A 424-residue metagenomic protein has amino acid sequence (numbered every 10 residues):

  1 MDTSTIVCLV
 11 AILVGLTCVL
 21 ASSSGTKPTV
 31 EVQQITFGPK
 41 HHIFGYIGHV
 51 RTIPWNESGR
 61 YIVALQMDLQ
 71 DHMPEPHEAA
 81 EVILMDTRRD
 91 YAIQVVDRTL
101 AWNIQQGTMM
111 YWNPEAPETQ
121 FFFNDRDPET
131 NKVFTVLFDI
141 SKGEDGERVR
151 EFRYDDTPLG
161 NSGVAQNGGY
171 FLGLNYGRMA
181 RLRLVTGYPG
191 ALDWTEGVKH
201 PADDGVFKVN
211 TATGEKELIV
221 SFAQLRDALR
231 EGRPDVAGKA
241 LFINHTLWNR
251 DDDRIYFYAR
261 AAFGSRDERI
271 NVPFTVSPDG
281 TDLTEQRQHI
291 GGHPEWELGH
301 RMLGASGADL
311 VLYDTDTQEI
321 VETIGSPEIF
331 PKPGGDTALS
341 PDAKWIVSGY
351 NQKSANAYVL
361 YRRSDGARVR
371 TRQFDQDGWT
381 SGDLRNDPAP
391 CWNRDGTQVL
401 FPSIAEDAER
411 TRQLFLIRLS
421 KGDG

Functional and structural regions predicted by a protein language model:
I35-I43, V96-N103, K216-A237, G325-I329 (+1 more regions): Surface-exposed loop and turn segments in beta-propeller and other repeat-based domains that flank or scaffold
T36-A80, T246: Beta-strand-rich domains and repeat architectures in extracellular enzymes and scaffolds, especially beta-propellers
H49-R51, H77-F123: Blade-loop segments of beta-propeller domains
T52-Y61, T108-F121, D127, S162-Y170 (+4 more regions): Blade-terminus and WD-like Trp-Asp/Gly-His loop motifs, strongest in beta-propeller folds
L65-A79, R126-D127, G173-D203, Y258-R269 (+2 more regions): Short, conserved, GDST-rich strand-edge loop motifs in beta-rich repeat architectures
M73-V82, E129-L137, L182-R183, D203-G205 (+4 more regions): Structural motif
G107-M109, N124-G205, V220-R233: Asp-box/WD-like beta-propeller blade repeats and closely related beta-sheet repeat scaffolds
E328-S364: Loop/turn-rich, solvent-exposed surfaces of beta-rich toroidal or solenoidal domains
